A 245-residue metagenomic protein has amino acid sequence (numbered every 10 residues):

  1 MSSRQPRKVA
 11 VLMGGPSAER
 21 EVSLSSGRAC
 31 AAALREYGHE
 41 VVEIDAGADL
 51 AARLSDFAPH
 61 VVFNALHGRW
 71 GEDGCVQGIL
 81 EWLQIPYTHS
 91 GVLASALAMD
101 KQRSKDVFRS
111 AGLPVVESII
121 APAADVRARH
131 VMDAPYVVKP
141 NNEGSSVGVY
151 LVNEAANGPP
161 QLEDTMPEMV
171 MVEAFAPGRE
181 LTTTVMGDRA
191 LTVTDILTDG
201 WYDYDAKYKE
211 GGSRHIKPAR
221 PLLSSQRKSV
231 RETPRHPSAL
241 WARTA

Functional and structural regions predicted by a protein language model:
M1-L93, L97-M99, R103-D106, S110 (+1 more regions): ATP-binding N-terminal substructure of ATP-dependent carboxylate-amine bond-forming enzymes
M1-S3, R7-M13, V41, L54 (+1 more regions): Active-site nucleotide/adenylate-binding loops and adjacent lid/helix of ATP-dependent enzymes
S2-R7, R109, Q226-A245: ATP-dependent carboxylate activation and anion-phosphoryl transfer catalytic cores that bind Mg-ATP to form
V42-G47, T182, T244-A245: A short glycine-rich, hydrophobically flanked beta-strand micro-motif that places a catalytic Asp/Glu for divalent metal
A58, Q84, D133, M166-P167 (+1 more regions): Residue-level detector of structured alpha->beta connecting loops
G68, S146, D199-W201: Glycine-rich phosphate/pyrophosphate-binding beta-alpha loops
E154-E232: Phosphate-binding site of ATP-dependent enzymes
